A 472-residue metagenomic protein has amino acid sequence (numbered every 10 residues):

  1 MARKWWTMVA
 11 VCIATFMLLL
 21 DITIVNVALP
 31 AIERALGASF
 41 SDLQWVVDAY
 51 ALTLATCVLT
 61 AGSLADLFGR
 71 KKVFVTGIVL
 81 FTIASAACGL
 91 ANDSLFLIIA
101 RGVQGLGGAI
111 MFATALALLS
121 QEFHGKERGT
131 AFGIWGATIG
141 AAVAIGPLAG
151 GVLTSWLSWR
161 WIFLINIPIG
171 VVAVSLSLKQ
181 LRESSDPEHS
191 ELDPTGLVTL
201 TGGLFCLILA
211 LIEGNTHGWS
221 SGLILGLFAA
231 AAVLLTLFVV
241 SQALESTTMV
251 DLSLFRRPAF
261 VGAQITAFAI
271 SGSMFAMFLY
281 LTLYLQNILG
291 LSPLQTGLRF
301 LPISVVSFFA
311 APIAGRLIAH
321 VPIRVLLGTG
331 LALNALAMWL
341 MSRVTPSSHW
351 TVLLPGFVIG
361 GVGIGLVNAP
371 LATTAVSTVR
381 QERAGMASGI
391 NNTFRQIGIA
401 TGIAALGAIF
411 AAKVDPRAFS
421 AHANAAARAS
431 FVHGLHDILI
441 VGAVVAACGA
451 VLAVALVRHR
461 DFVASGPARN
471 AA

Functional and structural regions predicted by a protein language model:
M1-K179, I313-A314, I318-V325, T329-A335 (+3 more regions): Transmembrane-helix bundle of Major Facilitator Superfamily
W5-L20, V25-V27, L36, F40 (+7 more regions): 12-transmembrane solute porter fold
V79, T199-L204: Alpha-helical transmembrane segments
S94, S158, E183-H189, G214-S220 (+1 more regions): Membrane-interface helix caps and helix-loop-helix hairpins in membrane proteins
L116-A117, L176, G202-A210: Specific aromatic-rich, kink-prone transmembrane helix
F132, S465-A472: Short, intrinsically disordered terminal tails adjacent to the first/last structured region
S155-I167, I212-I224, S292, A411-V444: A membrane-interface helix-boundary motif in multi-pass transporters
W159-T199, S246, R256, A471-A472: Conserved aromatic/hydrophobic "specificity hotspots" at molecular recognition or selectivity sites
